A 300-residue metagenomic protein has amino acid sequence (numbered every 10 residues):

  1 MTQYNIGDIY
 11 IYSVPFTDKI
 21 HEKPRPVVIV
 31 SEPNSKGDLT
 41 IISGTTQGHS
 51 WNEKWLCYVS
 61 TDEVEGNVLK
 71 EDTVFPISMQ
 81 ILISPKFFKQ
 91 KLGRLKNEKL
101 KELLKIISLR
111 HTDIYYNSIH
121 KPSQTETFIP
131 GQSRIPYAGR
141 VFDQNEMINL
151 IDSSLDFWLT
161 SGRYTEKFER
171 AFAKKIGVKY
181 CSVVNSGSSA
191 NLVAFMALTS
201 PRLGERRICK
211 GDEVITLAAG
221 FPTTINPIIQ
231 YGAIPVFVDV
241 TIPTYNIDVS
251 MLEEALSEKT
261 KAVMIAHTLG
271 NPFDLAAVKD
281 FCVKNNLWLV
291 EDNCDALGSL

Functional and structural regions predicted by a protein language model:
M1-I107: Conserved functional hotspots at enzyme active or ligand-binding sites that engage polyanionic ligands
S108-L159: N-terminal "arm"/small-domain region of PLP-dependent enzymes with the aminotransferase-like
L150, F172, A190, V214 (+5 more regions): Generic structural signal for small/hydrophobic residues in well-ordered secondary structure, especially within
R163-E213, N226-Y231, F237: Phosphate-binding glycine-rich loop
A219-I225: Conserved coil-to-alpha-helix start sites within the AMP-binding
I234-T244: Short beta-strand->loop structural element characteristic of the AMP-binding/adenylate-forming
P243-L300: Active-site phosphate-binding strand-loop segment of PLP-dependent enzymes
